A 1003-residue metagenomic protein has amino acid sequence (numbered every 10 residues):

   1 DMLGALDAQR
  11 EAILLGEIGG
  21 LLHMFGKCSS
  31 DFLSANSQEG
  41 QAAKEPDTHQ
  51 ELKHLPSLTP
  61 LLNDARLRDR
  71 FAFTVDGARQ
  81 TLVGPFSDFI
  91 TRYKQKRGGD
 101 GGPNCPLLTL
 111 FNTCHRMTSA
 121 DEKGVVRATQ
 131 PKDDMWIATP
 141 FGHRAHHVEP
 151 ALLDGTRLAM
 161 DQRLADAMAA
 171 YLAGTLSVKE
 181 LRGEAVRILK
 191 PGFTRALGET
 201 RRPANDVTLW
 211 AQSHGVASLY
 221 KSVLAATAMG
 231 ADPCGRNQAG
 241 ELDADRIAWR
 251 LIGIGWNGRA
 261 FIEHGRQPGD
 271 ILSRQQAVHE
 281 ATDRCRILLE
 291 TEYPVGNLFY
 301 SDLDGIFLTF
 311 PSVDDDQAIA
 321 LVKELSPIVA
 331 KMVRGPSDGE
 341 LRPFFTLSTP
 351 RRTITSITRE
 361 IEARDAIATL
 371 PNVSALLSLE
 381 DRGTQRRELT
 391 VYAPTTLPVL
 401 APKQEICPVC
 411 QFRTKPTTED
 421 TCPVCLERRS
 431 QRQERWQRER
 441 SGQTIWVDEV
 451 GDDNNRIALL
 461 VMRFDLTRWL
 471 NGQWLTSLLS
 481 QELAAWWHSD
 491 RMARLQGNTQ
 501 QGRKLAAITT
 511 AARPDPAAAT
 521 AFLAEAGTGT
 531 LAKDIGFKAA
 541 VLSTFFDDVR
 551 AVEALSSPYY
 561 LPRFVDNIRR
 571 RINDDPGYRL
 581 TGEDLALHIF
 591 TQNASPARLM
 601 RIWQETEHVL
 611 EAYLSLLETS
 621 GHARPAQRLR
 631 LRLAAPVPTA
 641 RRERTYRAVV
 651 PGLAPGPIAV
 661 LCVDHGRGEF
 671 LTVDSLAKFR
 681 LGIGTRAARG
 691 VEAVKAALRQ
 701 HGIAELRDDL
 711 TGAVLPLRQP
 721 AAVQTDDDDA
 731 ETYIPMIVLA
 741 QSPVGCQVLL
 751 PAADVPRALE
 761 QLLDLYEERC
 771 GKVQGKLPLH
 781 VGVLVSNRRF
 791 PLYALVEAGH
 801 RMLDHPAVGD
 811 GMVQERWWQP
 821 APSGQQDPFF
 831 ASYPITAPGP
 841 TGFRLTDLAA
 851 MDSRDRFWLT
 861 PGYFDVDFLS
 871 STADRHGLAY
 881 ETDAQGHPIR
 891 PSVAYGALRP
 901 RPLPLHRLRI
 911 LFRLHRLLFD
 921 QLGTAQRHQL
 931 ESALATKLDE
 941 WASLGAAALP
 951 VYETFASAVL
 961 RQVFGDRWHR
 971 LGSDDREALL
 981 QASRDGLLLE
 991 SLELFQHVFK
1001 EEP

Functional and structural regions predicted by a protein language model:
D1-L303, T309-P1003: Charged, helix-rich terminal subdomains or tails
